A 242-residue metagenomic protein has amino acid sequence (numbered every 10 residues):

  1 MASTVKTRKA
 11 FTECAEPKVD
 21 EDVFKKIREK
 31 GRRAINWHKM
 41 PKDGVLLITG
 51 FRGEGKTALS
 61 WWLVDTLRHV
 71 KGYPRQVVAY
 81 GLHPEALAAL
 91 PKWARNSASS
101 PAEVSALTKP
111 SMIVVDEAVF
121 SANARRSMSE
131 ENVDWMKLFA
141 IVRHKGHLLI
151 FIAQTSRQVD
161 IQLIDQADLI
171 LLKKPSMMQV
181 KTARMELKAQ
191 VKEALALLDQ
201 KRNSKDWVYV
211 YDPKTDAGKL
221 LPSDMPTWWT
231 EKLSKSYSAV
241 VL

Functional and structural regions predicted by a protein language model:
A2-I35: N-terminal pre-Walker A segment at the start of P-loop NTPase domains
I35-D43: Phosphate-binding P-loop
L46-D65, N96-E186: Conserved P-loop NTPase motor cores
T57, L87, K219-L220: Short, solvent-exposed loop/turn elements at domain surfaces
T66-V70: Active-site catalytic microenvironments for nucleophilic, acid-base chemistry
K71-K92, S100-V104: AAA+/P-loop NTPase substrate/partner-engagement loops
K181-T182, E186-L242: Phosphate-binding and hydrolysis-coupling loops of NTP-dependent motor/remodeling domains
